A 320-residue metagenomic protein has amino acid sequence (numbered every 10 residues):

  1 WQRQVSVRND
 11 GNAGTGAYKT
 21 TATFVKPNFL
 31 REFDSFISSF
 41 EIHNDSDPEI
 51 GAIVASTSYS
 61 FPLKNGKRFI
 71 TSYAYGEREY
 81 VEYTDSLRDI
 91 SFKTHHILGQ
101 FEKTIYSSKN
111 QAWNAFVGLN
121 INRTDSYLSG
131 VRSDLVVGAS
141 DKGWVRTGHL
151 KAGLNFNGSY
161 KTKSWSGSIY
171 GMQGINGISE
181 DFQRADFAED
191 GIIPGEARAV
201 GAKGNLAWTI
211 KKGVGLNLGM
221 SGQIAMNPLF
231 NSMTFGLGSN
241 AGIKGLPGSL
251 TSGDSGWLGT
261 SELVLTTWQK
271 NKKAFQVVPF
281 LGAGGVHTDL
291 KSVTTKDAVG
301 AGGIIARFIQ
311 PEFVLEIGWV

Functional and structural regions predicted by a protein language model:
W1-I70, S107: Outer-membrane beta-barrel initiation region
Q2-R3, F29-F36, K64-T71, S107-W113 (+4 more regions): Repeated loop/turn-to-beta-strand initiation elements of outer-membrane beta-barrel proteins
V5-N9, T20-A22, F36-I42, T57 (+8 more regions): Transmembrane beta-barrel strands of outer-membrane/channel proteins
N9-T15, N44-P48, T84-I90, V137-V145 (+3 more regions): Outer-membrane beta-barrel domain signature
K19, A52-V54, T94-L98, T147-G153 (+3 more regions): Transmembrane beta-barrel architecture of outer-membrane proteins
K26-N28, F61, K103-I105, L154-Y160 (+4 more regions): Residue-level signature of outer-membrane beta-barrel architecture
S60, R68-N217, Q223, H287: Transmembrane beta-strand segments of outer-membrane beta-barrel domains in Gram-negative and organellar OMPs
D186-V320: C-terminal transmembrane beta-barrel domains of outer membrane proteins
